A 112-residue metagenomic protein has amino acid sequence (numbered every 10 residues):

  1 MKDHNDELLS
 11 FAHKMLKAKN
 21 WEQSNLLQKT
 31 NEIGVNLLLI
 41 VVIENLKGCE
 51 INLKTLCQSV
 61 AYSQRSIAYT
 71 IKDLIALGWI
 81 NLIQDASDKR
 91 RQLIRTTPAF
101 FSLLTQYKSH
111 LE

Functional and structural regions predicted by a protein language model:
M1-L9: General nucleic-acid-binding
F11-L39: Short alpha-helical segments that sit at the start of domains
K19-E22, T105-E112: Amphipathic alpha-helical dimerization/coiled-coil segments that flank or bridge DNA-binding/regulatory modules
I40-E44: Short amphipathic alpha-helical elements of helix-turn-helix/winged-helix folds
E50-V60: A short alpha-helical element within helix-turn-helix/winged-helix DNA-binding domains across DNA-binding proteins
N52, D85-Y107: Short, cationic-aromatic polyanion-contact patches
A61-A76: Short amphipathic alpha-helical interaction segments
I75-D85: A short, conserved structural fragment
